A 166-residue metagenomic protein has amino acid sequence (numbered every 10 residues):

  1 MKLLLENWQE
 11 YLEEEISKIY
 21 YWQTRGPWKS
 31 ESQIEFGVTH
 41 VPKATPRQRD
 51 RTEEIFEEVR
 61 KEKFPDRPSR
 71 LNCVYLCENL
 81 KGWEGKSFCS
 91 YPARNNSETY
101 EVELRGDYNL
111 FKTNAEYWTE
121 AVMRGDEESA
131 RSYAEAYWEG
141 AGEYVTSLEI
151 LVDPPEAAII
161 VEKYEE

Functional and structural regions predicted by a protein language model:
M1-E15: Short acidic, low-complexity intrinsically disordered linear motifs used for protein-protein interactions
E10, E54-K61, G85-F88, A136: Charged/polar, solvent-exposed surface patches and flexible loops
S17-K18, R25-R49, R70-N72, K81-E166: Conserved NAD+-utilizing ADP-ribose enzyme module
K43-P68: Short aromatic-glycine-(Arg/Gly/Cys) micro-motifs in beta-strand/loop hairpins
